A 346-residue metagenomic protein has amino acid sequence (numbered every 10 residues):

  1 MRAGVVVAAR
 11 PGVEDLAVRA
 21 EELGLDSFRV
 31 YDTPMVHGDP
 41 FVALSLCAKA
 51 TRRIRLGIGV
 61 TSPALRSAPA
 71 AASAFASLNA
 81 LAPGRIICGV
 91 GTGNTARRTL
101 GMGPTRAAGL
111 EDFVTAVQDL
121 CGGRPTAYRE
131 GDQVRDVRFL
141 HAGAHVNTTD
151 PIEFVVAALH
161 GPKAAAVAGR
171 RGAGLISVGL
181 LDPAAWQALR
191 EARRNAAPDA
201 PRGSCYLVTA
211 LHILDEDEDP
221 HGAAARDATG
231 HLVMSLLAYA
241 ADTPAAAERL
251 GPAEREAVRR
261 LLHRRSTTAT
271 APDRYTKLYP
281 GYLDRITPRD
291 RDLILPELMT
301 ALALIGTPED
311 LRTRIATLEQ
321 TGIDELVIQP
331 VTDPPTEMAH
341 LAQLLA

Functional and structural regions predicted by a protein language model:
M1-G59, I152, V331: N-terminal beta1-alpha1-beta2 module of alpha/beta enzyme domains
M1-P11, T61-P69, D150-H160, L211-L214 (+1 more regions): Active-site mouth loops of central-metabolism enzymes
A3-V7, F28-V30, L56-G59, I86-V90 (+4 more regions): Hydrophobic faces of well-ordered beta-strands that scaffold small-molecule active sites in alpha/beta enzyme cores
A9-A20, A74, A158-V167, T307-T317: Short, acidic/polar
G24, C47, L78, V117 (+4 more regions): Conserved, mostly hydrophobic/aromatic
H37-S45, L180-N195, P334-A339: Active-site-adjacent beta->alpha loops and helix N-cap segments on the catalytic face of soluble alpha/beta enzymes
A72-G203: Internal, glycine-rich beta/alpha segment that forms the wall or movable "lid" of small-molecule/cofactor binding
G103, A107-A144, Q187-T317: An alpha-helical appendage that flanks or caps ligand/catalytic pockets
